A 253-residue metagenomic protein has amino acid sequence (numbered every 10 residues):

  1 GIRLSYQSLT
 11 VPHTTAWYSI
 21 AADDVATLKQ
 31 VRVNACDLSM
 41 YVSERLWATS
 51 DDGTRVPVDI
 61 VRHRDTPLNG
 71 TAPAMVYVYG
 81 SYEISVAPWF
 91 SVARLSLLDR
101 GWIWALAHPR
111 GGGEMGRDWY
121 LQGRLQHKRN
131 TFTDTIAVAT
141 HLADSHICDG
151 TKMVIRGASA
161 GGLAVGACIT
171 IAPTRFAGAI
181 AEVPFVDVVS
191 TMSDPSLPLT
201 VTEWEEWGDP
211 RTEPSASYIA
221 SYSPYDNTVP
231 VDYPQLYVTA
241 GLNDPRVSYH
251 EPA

Functional and structural regions predicted by a protein language model:
G1-G70, I84, W89-L95, D99-R100 (+1 more regions): Non-catalytic accessory segments flanking enzyme active sites
Q7, I20, G80, A158 (+1 more regions): Flexible loop residues that form catalytic and substrate-binding hotspots at small-molecule/glycan-binding clefts
T15, A48, V58, V76 (+3 more regions): Conserved hydrophobic/aromatic pocket- or pore-lining residues that grip, position, or stack substrates in active sites
A74, L98-H108: A fold-wide structural signal in alpha/beta-hydrolase
V78-G80, A240: The conserved beta1-alpha1 loop
G80-I84, W104: Serine-hydrolase catalytic-loop signature spanning alpha/beta hydrolases and amidase-signature enzymes
E83-W89, E114, H250: Glycine/threonine-rich flexible loop motifs
L106-A253: Active-site-proximal cap/loop segments of hydrolase catalytic domains
